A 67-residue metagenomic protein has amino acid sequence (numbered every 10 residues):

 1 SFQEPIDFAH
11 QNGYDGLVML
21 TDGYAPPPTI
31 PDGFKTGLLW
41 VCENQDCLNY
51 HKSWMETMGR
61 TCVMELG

Functional and structural regions predicted by a protein language model:
S1-G67: Acidic, low-complexity intrinsically disordered regions
